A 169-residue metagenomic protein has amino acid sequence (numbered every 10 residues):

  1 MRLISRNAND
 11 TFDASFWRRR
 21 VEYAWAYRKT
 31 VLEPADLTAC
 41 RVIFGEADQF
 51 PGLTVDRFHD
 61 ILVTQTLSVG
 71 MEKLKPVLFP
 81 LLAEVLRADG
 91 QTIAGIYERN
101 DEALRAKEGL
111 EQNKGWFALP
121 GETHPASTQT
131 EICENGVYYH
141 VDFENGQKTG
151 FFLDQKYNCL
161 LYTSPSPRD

Functional and structural regions predicted by a protein language model:
M1-L160: RNA-binding accessory domains that recognize and position tRNA/RNA substrates
Y162-D169: Conserved small/polar residues in nucleotide/adenosyl-binding loops
